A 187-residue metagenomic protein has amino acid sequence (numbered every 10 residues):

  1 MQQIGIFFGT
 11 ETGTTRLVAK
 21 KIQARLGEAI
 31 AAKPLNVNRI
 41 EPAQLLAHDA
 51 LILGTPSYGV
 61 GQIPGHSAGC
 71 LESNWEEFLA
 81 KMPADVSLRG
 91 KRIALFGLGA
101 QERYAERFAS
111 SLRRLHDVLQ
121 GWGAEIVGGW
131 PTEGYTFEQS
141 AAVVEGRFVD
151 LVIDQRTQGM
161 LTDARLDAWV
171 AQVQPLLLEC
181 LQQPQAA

Functional and structural regions predicted by a protein language model:
Q2-I4, A31, R92, E125: Residues at the starts of beta-strands that form the adenosine-phosphate
Q2-R25: N-terminal beta1-alpha1 ligand-phosphate binding loop
T12, A31, Y104-A105: A generic secondary-structure micro-motif detector that highlights 1-2 residue hydrophobic/ambivalent hotspots embedded
L17, H48-A187: FMN-binding flavodoxin-like domain, especially the glycine-rich phosphate-binding loop
A19-I30, D117-G121: Short helix-loop-beta junction
A29-E41, W130: A short beta-strand-loop structural module common to alpha/beta enzyme folds
Q44-L45: Structural alpha-helical scaffold elements that stabilize or flank donor/cofactor-binding regions in carbohydrate
